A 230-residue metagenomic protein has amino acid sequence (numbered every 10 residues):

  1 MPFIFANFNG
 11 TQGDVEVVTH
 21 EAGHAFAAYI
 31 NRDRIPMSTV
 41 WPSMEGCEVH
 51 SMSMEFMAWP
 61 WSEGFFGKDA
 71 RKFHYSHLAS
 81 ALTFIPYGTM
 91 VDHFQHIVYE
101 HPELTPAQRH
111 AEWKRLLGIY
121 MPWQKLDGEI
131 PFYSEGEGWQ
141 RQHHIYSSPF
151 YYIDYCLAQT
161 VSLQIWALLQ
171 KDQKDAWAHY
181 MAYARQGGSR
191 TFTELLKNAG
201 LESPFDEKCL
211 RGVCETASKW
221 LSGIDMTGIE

Functional and structural regions predicted by a protein language model:
M1-A6, H74, T83, M90: Active-site-proximal, well-structured secondary-structure segments within enzyme catalytic domains
M1-T19: Short pre-active-site segment immediately N-terminal to the catalytic Zn-binding motif
N9, G13, S38-E45, A81 (+2 more regions): Short, solvent-exposed segments of well-ordered alpha helices
V17, G23-M37, M57: Catalytic Zn2+-binding segment of zinc metalloproteases
V18, A25-F26, S53, F84 (+3 more regions): C-terminal, non-catalytic "cap/extension" segments appended to globular domains
I30-I35, E63-G67, Y99-E103, Q170: Short, flexible helix-adjacent loops and helix caps
N31-R32, W41-R71, H77-L78, T83 (+1 more regions): Post-HExxH zinc-binding segment in Zn-dependent metallohydrolases
I35-P42, K72, K174-W177: Short, surface-exposed loop/turn segments at secondary-structure junctions
